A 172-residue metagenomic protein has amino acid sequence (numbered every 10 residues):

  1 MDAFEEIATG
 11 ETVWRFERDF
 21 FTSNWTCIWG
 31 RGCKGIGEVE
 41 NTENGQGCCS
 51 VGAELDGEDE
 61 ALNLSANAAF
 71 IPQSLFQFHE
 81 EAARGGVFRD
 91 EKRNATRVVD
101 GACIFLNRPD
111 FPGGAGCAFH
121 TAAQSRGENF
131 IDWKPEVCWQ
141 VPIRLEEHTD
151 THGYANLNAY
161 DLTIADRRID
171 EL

Functional and structural regions predicted by a protein language model:
M1-L172: Short loop/turn segments that flank or connect secondary-structure elements
